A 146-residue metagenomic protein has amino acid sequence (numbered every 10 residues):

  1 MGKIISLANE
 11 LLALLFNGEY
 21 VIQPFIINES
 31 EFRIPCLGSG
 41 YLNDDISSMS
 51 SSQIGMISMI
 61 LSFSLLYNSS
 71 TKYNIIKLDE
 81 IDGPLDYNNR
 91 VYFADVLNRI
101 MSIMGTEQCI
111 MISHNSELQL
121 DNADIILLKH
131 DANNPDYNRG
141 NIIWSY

Functional and structural regions predicted by a protein language model:
M1-P24: Charged, surface-exposed helical/loop "interaction arms" that form contiguous linear patches used for dimerization
L15, M49-S51, L66-T71, R99-G105 (+1 more regions): Conserved catalytic network of the ASCE P-loop NTPase/AAA+ motor domain
N17-L37, K77: Long, charged, glycine-rich C-terminal linkers/tails
P24, C36-G40, S51, L61 (+1 more regions): Flexible glycine-/small-residue-rich
Y41-D45: Interfacial catalytic loop of ABC nucleotide-binding domains
S51-K77, V96: GG-anchored amphipathic helix commonly corresponding to the ABC/SMC/Rad50 NBD signature/C-loop
Y73-I81, L85-N89: Walker B catalytic motif
V91-Y146: C-terminal lobe/lid and adjacent interdomain/linker elements of RecA-like ASCE P-loop ATPase modules
